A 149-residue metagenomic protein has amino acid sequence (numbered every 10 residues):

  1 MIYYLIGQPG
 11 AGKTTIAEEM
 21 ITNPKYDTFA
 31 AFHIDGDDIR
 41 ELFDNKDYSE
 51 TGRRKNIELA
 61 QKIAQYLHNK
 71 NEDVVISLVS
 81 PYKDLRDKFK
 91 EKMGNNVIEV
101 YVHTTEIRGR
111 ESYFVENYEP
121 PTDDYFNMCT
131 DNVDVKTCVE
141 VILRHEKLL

Functional and structural regions predicted by a protein language model:
I2: Walker A (P-loop) ATP-phosphate-binding motif of ABC ATPase nucleotide-binding domains
L5: Hydrophobic anchor at the beta1->P-loop junction of P-loop NTPases
Q8-P9: The conserved Walker
K13: Conserved lysine of the Walker
A17-Q65, N69: Conserved substrate/cofactor phosphate-moiety recognition/catalytic segment in nucleotide-dependent phosphotransferases
A31-H33, V97-Y101, Y125-N127: Conserved beta-strand scaffold positions in the cores of enzyme catalytic domains, especially in NTP/NDP-utilizing
E50-G94, I98-I107: Glycine-rich phosphate-binding loop used to anchor ATP phosphates in small-molecule kinases, encompassing both
V102-L149: Small-molecule kinase domains that catalyze NTP-dependent phosphoryl transfer to phosphate-bearing small molecules
